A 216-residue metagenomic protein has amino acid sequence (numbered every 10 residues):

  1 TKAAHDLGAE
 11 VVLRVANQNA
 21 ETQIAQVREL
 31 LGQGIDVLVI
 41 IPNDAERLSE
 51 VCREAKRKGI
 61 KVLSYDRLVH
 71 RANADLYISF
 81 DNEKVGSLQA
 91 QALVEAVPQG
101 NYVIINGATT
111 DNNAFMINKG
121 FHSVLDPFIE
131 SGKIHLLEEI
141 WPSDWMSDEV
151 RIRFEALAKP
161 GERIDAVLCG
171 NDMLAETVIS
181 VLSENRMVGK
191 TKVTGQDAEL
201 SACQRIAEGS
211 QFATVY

Functional and structural regions predicted by a protein language model:
T1-Y216: A residue-level marker of the well-folded mature domains of exported/periplasmic proteins
